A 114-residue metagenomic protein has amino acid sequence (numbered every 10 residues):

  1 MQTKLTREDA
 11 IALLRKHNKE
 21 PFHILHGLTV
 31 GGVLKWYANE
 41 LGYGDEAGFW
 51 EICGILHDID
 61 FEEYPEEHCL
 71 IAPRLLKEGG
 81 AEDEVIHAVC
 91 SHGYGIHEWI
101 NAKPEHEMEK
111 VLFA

Functional and structural regions predicted by a protein language model:
T3-E8, A47: Flexible hinge/switch segments at interdomain interfaces of large molecular machines
R7-H26, L56-F61, G95-E98: Active-site flanking loop/helix segments enriched in acidic
E8, L28-G32, C69-I71: A generic alpha-helix surface/boundary motif
R15, N39, K77: Short polybasic/polar patches that bind polyanions
K19-G48, E62: Alpha-helical phosphate/pyrophosphate-handling elements in metalloenzyme active cores
Y43-A114: Divalent metal-dependent catalytic cores for phosphoryl transfer on phosphate-bearing substrates
